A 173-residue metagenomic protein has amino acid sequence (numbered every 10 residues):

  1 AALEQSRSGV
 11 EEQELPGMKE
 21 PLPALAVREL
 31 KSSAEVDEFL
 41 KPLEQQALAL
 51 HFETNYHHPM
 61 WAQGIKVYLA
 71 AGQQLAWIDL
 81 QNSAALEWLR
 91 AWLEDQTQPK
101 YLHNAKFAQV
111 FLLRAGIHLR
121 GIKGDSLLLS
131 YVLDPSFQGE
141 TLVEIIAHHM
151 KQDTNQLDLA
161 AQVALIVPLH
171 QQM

Functional and structural regions predicted by a protein language model:
A1-E11, A147-M173: Acidic, Mg2+-coordinating catalytic module of metal-dependent nucleases/exonucleases that use a two-metal-ion mechanism
V10-H148: Conserved RNase H-like, two-metal-ion catalytic cores of nucleic-acid enzymes
